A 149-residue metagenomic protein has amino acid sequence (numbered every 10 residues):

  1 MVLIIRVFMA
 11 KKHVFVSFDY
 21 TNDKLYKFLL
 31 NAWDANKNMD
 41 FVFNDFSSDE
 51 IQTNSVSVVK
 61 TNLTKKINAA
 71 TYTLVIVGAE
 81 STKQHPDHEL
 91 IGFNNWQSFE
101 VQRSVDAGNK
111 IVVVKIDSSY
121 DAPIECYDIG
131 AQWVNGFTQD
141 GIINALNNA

Functional and structural regions predicted by a protein language model:
M1-Y72, A107: Conserved N-terminal substructure of TIR/SEFIR domains
V2-F15, S118-A149: C-terminal interaction surface of TIR/SEFIR-family domains
D23-Y26, T82-H85, S119-E125: Short catalytic/ligand-binding loop motif for oxyanion handling, primarily in non-cytosolic enzymes, centered on
L29-A32, H88-I91, C126-D128: Short, glycine/charged-enriched secondary-structure capping and boundary segments
N44-F46, V114, G136: Conserved beta-strand termini and adjacent loop/short-helix elements that scaffold enzyme active sites in alpha/beta
K66-Q102, D106-A107, K115-D117: Conserved beta-strand-loop-alpha-helix hinge of the TIR/SEFIR fold
